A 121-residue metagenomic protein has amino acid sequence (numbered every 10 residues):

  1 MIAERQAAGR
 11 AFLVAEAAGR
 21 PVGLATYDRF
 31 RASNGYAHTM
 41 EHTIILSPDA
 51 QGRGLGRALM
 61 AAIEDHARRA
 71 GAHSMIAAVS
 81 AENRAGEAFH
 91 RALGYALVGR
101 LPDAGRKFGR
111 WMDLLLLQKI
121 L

Functional and structural regions predicted by a protein language model:
M1, I63, G86: Aromatic/hydrophobic pocket-lining residues that form π-stacking "cages" and hydrophobic walls in ligand
M1-D49, M60, I120-L121: Acetyl-CoA-dependent GNAT
R10, M112-L116: Short hydrophobic/aromatic beta-strand or adjacent loop that forms the aromatic wall/cage of a ligand/substrate-binding
R20, R57, R69, A81-R100: Conserved active-site alpha-helix within GNAT-family acetyltransferase domains
T26-R29, N34, I76-V79, R91 (+1 more regions): Conserved catalytic-core motifs of GNAT/GCN5-like acyltransferases
R53, R57, A61: Residues forming the Rossmann-fold NAD(P)(H) cofactor-binding site
M60, A67-V79: Conserved GNAT acetyl-CoA-binding A-motif
